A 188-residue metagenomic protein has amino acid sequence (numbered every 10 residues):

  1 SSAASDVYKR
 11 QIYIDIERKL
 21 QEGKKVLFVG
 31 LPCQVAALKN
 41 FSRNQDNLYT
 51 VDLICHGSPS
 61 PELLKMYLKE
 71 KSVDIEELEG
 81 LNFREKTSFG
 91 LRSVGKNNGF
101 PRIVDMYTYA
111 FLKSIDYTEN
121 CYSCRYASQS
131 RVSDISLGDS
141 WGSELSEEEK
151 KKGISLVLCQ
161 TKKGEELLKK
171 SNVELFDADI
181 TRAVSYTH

Functional and structural regions predicted by a protein language model:
S1-Y8: Short, small-residue-biased leader/transition segments that mark boundaries at the very start of proteins
K9-K19: A short, well-structured juxtamembrane/interface segment
K24-G30, L48: Generic beta-sheet signal
F28-L38, G57-P59: Gly/Ser/Thr-rich loops at beta-strand to alpha-helix junctions that form or flank small-molecule/cofactor-binding
A37-N40, L168-K169: Short glycine-/acidic-enriched loop or helix-start segments at secondary-structure transitions that form or flank
R43-L53: A short alpha->loop->secondary-structure connector
S58-Y67: Short, charged, surface-exposed secondary-structure boundary motifs
E76-Y186: Long, compositionally biased charged/polar accessory segments in the mid-to-C-terminal portions of proteins
